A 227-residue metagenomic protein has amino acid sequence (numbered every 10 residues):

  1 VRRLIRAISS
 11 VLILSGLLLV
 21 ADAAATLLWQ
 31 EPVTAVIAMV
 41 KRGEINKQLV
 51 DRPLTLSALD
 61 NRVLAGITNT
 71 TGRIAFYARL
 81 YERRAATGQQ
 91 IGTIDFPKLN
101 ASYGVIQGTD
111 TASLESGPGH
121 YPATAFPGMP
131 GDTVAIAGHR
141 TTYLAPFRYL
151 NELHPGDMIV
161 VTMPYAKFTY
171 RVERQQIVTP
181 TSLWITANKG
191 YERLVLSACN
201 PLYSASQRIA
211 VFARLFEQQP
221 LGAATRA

Functional and structural regions predicted by a protein language model:
R2-A227: Solvent-exposed, non-transmembrane regions of membrane-associated and secreted proteins
